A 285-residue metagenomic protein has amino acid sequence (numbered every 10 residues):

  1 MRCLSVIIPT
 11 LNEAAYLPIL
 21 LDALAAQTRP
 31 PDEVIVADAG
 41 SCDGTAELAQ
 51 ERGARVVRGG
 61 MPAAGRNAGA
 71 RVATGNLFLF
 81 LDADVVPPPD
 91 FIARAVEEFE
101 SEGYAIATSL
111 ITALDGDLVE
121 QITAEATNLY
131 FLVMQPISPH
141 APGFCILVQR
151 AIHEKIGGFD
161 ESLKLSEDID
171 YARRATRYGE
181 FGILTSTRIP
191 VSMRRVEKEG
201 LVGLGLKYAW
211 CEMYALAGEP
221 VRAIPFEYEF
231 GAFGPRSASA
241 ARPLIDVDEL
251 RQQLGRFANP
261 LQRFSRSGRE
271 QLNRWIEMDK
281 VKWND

Functional and structural regions predicted by a protein language model:
D22-P31: Short, acidic, metal-binding catalytic loop of nucleotide-sugar glycosyltransferases
P30, D38-A46, V85: A conserved acidic beta->alpha catalytic loop
G44, A83-E97, R173: Acidic donor-binding/catalytic loop of UDP-sugar-dependent glycosyltransferases, especially processive GT2
R58-A73: Glycine-rich, basic loop-to-helix element that forms the pyrophosphate-binding segment of sugar-nucleotide handling
F78: Short aromatic/hydrophobic "clamp" motif used to bind/position activated sugar donors
D90-V119: Conserved donor NDP-sugar-binding/catalytic core segment of glycosyltransferases
T112-L118, L129-V148: A recurrent flexible, glycine/aromatic-enriched loop bordering the glycosyltransferase active site that acts as
L165-Y171: Acidic donor-binding loop at a coil-to-helix junction in glycosyltransferase catalytic cores that engages
